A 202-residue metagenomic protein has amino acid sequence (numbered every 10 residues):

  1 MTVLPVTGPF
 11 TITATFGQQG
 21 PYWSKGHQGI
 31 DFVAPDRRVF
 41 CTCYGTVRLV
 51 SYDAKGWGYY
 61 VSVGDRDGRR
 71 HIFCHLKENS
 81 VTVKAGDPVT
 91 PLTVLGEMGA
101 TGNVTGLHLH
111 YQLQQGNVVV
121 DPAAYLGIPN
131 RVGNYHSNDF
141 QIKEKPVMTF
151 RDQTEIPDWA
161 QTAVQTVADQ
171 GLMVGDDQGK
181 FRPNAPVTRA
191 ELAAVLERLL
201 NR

Functional and structural regions predicted by a protein language model:
M1-Y60, R66, P91, V104: Surface-exposed, glycine-biased beta-strand/turn segments
I12, G45-V47, L92-L95, V167 (+2 more regions): Residue-level preference for non-acidic, small/hydrophobic
F16, G20, D36, S51 (+5 more regions): Sec/Tat-exported extracytoplasmic proteins
H27, D65, H71, H75 (+1 more regions): Histidine-centered active-site/metal-ligand motif
A34-P35, F40, V50, D67-L92 (+1 more regions): Short histidine-centered loop motifs in beta-beta connectors
Y59-G64, D87-I142: Conserved, short, structured surface segments that act as functional micro-motifs
Q141-R202: Short, solvent-exposed alpha-helical surface patches in non-cytosolic proteins
